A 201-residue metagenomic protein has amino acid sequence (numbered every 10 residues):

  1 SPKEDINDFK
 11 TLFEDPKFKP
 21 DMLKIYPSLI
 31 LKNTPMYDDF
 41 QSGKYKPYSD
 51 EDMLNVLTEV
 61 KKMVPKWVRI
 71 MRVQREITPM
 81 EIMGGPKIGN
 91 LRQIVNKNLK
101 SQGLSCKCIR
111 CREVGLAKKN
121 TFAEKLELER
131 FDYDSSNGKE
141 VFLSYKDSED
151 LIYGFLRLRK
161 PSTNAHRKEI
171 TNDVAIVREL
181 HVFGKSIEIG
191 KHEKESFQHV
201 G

Functional and structural regions predicted by a protein language model:
S1-P35, D50-P79, I176: Conserved C-terminal portion of the radical SAM core fold that forms the substrate/S-adenosylmethionine-binding
L12-F13, Y133, A165-R167: Short, flexible, glycine/charge-rich loop motifs used to bind or transfer phosphoryl groups or to couple energy/partner
L29-T34, I77-I82, I152, S162-A165 (+1 more regions): Flexible loop/turn segments at secondary-structure boundaries
Y37-P47, E195: Glycine-rich tight-turn/loop motif centered on a GG-T
K44-R157, T163: C-terminal accessory regions of radical SAM enzymes
I152, L156-L180: Conserved donor-binding loop and adjoining core beta-sheet/short helix segment in diverse acyl/aminoacyl transferases
T171-G201: Acyl-donor binding region in acyl/amide transferases
